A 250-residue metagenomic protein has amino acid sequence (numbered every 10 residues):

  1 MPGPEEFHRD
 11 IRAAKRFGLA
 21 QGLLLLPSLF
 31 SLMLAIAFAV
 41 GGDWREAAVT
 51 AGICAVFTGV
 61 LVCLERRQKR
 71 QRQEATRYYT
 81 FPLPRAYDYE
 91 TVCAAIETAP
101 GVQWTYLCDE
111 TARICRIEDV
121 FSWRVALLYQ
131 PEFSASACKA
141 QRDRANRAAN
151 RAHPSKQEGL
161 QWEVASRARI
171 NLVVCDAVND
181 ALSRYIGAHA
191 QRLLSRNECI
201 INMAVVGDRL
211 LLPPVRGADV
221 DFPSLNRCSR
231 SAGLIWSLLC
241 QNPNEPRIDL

Functional and structural regions predicted by a protein language model:
P2-P4, V60-V125: N-terminal topogenic membrane-targeting module
G3-P27: Juxtamembrane interface helix immediately N-terminal to a transmembrane segment
L25-F38: N-terminal signal sequences
F30-S31, G52-V56: Core hydrophobic alpha-helical transmembrane segments of single-pass membrane proteins
A39-C54: Hydrophobic alpha-helical transmembrane segments
E118-W123, L128-S134, V174-V178, G207-D208: Short, flexible beta-strand-to-coil junctions
P131-Q191: Catalytic cores of nucleic-acid endonucleases
A188-L250: Charged, structured surface patches that assemble and position nucleic-acid processing machinery
